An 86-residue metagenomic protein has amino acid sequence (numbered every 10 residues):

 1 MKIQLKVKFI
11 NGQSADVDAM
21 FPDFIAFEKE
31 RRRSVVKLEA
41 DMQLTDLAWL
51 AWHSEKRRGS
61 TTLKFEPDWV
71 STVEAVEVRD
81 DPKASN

Functional and structural regions predicted by a protein language model:
M1-D16, D23-N86: Charged interaction scaffolds used for protein-protein
